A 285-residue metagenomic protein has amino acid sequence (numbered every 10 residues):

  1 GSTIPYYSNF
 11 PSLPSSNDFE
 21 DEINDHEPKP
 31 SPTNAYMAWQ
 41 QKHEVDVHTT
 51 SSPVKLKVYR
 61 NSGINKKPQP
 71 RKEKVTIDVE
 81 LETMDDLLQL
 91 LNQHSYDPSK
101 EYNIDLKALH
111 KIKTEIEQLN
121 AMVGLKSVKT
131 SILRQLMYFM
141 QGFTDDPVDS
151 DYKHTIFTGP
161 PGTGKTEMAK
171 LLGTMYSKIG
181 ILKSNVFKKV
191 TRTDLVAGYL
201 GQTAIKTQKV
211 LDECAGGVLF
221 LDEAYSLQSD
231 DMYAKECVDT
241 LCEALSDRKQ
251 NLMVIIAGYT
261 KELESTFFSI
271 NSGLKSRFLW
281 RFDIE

Functional and structural regions predicted by a protein language model:
G1-N103, D151, K249, M253 (+2 more regions): N-terminal accessory segments that target, anchor, or regulate ATP-driven/P-loop NTPase machines and associated
L109-T155, T174: Pre-Walker A (pre-P-loop) alpha-helix and adjacent loop at the N terminus of AAA/AAA+ ATPase modules, a conserved
S150-N185, K209-E213, F278: Walker A/P-loop
K183-C214, K235: Short glycine-rich substrate-engagement loop in P-loop NTPases that contacts/grips substrate
Y199-T203, Y225-V238, K249, T266-F268: Conserved ATPase-coupling elements of RecA-like P-loop NTPase cores
L211-E213, C237-L252: Substrate-engagement module of ASCE P-loop NTPases
E223-A224, I255-L263: A short beta-strand-to-loop transition that corresponds to the Sensor-1 phosphate-sensing loop of AAA+ P-loop ATPases
F267-E285: A short helix-turn-beta junction within AAA+ P-loop NTPase domains corresponding to the substrate/partner-engaging
